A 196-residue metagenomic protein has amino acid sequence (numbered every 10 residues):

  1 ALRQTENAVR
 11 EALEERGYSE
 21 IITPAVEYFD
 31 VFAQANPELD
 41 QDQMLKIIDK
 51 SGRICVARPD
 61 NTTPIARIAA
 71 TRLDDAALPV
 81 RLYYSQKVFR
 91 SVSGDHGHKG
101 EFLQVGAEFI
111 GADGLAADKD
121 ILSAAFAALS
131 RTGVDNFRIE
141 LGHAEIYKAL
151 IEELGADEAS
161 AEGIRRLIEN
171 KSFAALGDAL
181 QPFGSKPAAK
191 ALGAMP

Functional and structural regions predicted by a protein language model:
A1-T63, R67-P196: Extended, charged alpha-beta segments that form solvent-exposed binding/catalytic grooves in nucleic-acid-handling
